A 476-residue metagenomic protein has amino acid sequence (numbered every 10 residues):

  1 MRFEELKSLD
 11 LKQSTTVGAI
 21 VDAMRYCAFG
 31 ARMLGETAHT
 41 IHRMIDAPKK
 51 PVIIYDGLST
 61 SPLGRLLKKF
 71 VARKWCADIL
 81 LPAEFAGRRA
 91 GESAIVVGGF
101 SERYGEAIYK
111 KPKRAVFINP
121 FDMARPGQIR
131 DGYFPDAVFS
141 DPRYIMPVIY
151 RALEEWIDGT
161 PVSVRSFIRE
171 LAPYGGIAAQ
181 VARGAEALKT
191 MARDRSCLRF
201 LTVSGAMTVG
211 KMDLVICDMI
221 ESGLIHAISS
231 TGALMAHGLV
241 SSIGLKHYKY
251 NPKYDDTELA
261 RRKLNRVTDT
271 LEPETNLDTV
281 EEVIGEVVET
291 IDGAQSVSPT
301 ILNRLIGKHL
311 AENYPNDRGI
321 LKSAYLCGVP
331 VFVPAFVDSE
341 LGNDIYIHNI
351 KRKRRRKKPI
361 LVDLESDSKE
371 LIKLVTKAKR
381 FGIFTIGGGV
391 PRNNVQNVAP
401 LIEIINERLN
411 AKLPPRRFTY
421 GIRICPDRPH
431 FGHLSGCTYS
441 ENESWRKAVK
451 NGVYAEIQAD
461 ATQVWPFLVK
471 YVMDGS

Functional and structural regions predicted by a protein language model:
M1-Y55, T60-P62, R114, R130-F134 (+4 more regions): Non-catalytic accessory regions outside enzyme or core folds
F29-R32, F100, A107-A172, G176-A179 (+4 more regions): C-terminal functional extensions of proteins
I45, K49-G87, H348, K357: Anionic-ligand anchoring segments at beta-strand to alpha-helix junctions in alpha/beta enzyme folds, i.e., glycine
D46-A47, E258-L341: Ligand-binding beta-strand-loop-alpha-helix segment within the catalytic cores of soluble metabolic enzymes
P51-S59, A94-E106, A115-P120, R199-T208 (+3 more regions): Glycine-rich anion-binding loop/nest that anchors nucleotide
L63-L66, E106-Y109, G127-R130, K211-V215 (+4 more regions): Short acidic, glycine/serine/threonine-rich loops at helix termini
R65-L66, F70-A83, K211-L239: Active-site cofactor/substrate anionic-group-binding motifs, chiefly glycine- and Lys/Arg-rich phosphate-binding loops
C217-E281: A generic, well-ordered mixed alpha/beta core segment in the N-terminal half of proteins
